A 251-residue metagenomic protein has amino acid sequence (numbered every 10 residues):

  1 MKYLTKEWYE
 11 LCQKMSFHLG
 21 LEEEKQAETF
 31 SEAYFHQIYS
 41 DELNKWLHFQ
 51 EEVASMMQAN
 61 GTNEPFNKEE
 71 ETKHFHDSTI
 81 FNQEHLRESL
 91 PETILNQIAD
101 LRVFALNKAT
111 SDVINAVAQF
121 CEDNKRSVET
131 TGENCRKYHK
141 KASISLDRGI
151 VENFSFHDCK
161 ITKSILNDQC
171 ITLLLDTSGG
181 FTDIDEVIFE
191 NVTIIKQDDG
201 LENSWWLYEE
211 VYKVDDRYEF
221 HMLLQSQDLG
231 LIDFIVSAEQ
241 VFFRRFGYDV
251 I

Functional and structural regions predicted by a protein language model:
M1-I251: Surface-exposed, interaction-prone regions used to assemble/regulate multi-protein complexes
